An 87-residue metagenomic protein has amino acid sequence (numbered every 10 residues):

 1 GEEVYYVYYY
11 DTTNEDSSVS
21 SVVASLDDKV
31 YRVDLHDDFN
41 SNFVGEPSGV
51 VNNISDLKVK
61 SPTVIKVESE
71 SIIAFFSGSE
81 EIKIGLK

Functional and structural regions predicted by a protein language model:
G1-R32: Local sequence-structure signature of Cys/Sec-based thiol-disulfide redox active-site neighborhoods
G1-V4, N52-K58: Short, surface-exposed loop and linker segments with low hydrophobicity and enrichment for Pro/Ser/Thr
D11-E15, D37-N40, I72-I73, E81: Short acidic, S/G/P-rich loop/turn micro-motifs used as interaction or catalytic elements
S21-A24, S55, I84-K87: Surface-exposed alpha-helical segments enriched in charged/polar residues
Y31-D34, E68: Small/flexible residues
L35-D56: An anionic, turn-rich surface loop/hairpin at beta-sheet edges that serves as a generic interaction/coordination patch
K58-K87: Non-catalytic, surface beta->alpha helical segment in thiol-disulfide oxidoreductase systems
